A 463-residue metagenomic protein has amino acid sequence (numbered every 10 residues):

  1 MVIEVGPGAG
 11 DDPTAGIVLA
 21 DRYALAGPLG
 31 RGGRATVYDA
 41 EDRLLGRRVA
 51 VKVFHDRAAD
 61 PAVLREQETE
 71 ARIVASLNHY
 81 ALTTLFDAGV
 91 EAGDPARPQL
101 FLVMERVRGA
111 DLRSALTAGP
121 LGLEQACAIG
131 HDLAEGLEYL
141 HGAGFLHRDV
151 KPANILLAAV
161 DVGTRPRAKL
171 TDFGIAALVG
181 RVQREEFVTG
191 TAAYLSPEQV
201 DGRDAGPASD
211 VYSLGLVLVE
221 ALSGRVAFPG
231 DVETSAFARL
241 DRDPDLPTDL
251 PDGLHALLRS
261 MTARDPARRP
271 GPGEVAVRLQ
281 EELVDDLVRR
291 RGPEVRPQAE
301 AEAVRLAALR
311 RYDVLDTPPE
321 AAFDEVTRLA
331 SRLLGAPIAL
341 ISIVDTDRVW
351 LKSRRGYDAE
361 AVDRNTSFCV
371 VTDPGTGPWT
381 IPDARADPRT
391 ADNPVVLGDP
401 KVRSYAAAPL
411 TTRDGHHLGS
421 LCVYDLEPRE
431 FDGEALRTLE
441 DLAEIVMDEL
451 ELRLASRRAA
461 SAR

Functional and structural regions predicted by a protein language model:
L25-G32, V37: Protein kinase glycine-rich loop
H55-S76: AlphaC helix of the eukaryotic protein kinase fold
A88-G89: Activation-segment/catalytic-loop signature of the eukaryotic protein kinase fold
P95-D111, A115: Conserved short submotifs of the Hanks-type protein kinase catalytic core that shape the nucleotide-binding pocket
I129-G130: Activation segment signature within eukaryotic-like protein kinase domains
L133-F145: Protein kinase catalytic-loop region centered on the HRD/HxD motif
I338-A339, V344, R348-R354, A359-R403: Regulatory sensory and allosteric helical modules in signal-transduction proteins and certain transcription factors
